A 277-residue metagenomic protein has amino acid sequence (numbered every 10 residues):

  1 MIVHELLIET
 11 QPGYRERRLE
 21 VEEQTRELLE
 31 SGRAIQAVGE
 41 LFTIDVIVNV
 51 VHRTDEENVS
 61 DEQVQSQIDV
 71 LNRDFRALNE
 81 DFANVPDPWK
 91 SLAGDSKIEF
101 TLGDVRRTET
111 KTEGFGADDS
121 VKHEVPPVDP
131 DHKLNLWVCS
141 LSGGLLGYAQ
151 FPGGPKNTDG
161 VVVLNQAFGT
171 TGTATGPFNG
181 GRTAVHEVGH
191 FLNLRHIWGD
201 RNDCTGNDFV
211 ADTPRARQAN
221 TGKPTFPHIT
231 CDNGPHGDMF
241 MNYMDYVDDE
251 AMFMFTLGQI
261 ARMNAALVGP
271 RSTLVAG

Functional and structural regions predicted by a protein language model:
M1-H132, V268-T273: Propeptide-to-catalytic entry region of secreted or membrane-anchored zinc metalloproteases
E27-A34, G147-A149, F226-I229: Alpha-helical scaffolding within the catalytic cores of extracellular/periplasmic polymer-degrading hydrolases
I35-L41, G153-K156, P235-H236: Short glycine/proline-enriched loop/turn "hinge" motifs that connect secondary-structure elements and lie
D45-N49, N135-W137, V162, Y243: Soluble periplasmic/extracytoplasmic beta-strand elements of cell-envelope proteins
V48-H52, A167, D248: Short, histidine-centered active-site or binding-site loop motifs used for metal coordination, general acid-base
N58-S66, T175-N179, T183, D238 (+1 more regions): Soluble non-cytosolic domains of exported or imported proteins
Q65-G222, P227: Metzincin-family zinc-dependent endopeptidase catalytic domain
D212-G277: Metalloprotease/metallohydrolase-associated module, dominated by Zn2+-dependent proteases
